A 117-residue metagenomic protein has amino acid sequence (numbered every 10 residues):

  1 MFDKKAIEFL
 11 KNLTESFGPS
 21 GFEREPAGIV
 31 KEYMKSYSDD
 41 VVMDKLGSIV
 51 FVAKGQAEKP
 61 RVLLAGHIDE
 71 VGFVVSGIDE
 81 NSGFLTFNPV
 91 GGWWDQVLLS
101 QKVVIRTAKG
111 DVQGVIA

Functional and structural regions predicted by a protein language model:
M1-A117: N-terminal hydrophobic/helix-forming segments and targeting peptides
